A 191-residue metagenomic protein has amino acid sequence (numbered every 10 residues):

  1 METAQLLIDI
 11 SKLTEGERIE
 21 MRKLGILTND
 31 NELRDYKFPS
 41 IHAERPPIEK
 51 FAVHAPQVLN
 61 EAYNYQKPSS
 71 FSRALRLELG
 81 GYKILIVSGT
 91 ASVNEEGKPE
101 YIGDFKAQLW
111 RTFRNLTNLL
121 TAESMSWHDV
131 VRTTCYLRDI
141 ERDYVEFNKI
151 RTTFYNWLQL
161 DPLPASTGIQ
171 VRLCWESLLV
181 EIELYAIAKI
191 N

Functional and structural regions predicted by a protein language model:
M1-R114, N118-E123, H128-V131, R138-N191: N-terminal presequence-like segments and the immediate start of the first folded domain
